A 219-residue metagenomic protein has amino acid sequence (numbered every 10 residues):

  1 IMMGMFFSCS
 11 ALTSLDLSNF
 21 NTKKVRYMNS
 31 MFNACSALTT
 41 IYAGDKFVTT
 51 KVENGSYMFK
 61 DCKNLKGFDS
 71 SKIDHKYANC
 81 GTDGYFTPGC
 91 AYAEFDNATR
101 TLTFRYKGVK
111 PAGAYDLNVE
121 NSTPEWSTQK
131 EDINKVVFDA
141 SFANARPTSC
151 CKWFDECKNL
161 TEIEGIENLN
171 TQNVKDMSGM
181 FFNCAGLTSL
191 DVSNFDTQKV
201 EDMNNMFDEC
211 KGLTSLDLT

Functional and structural regions predicted by a protein language model:
I1-F7, K24-N33, E53-F59, S149-W153 (+2 more regions): Consensus positions within tandem repeat domains that build extended binding/scaffold surfaces
I1-M3, F7, P111-S178, F182: LRR N-terminal entry segment and analogous cap-like coil->beta motifs
I1-S8, C90-A93, N97, D217-T219: Short intrinsically disordered, low-complexity coil segments enriched in acidic
S10-R26, S36-V52, K63-A78, D132-A145 (+3 more regions): Structural signature of tandem-repeat unit edges
M31, S56-M58, G67, T123-T128: Small/polar residue-rich beta-strand/coil "junction" motifs that cap repeat-based extracellular fibers
K60-T101: Extracellular/surface-exposed low-complexity segments
K63-L65, K107-A112: Acidic glycine-/aspartate-rich tracts in secreted/extracellular proteins
L102-Y106: Short, well-ordered beta-strand segments enriched in hydrophobic/aromatic residues
